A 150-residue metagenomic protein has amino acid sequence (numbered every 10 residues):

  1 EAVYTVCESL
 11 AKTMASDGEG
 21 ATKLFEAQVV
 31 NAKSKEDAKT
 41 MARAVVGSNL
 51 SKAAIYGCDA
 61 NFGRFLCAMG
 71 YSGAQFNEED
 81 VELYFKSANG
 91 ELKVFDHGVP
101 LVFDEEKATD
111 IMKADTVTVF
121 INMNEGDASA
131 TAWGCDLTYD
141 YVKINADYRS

Functional and structural regions predicted by a protein language model:
E1-M41: Oxyanion-binding "anion nests"
A11, N31, T40-S150: Internal helix-turn-beta structural module
